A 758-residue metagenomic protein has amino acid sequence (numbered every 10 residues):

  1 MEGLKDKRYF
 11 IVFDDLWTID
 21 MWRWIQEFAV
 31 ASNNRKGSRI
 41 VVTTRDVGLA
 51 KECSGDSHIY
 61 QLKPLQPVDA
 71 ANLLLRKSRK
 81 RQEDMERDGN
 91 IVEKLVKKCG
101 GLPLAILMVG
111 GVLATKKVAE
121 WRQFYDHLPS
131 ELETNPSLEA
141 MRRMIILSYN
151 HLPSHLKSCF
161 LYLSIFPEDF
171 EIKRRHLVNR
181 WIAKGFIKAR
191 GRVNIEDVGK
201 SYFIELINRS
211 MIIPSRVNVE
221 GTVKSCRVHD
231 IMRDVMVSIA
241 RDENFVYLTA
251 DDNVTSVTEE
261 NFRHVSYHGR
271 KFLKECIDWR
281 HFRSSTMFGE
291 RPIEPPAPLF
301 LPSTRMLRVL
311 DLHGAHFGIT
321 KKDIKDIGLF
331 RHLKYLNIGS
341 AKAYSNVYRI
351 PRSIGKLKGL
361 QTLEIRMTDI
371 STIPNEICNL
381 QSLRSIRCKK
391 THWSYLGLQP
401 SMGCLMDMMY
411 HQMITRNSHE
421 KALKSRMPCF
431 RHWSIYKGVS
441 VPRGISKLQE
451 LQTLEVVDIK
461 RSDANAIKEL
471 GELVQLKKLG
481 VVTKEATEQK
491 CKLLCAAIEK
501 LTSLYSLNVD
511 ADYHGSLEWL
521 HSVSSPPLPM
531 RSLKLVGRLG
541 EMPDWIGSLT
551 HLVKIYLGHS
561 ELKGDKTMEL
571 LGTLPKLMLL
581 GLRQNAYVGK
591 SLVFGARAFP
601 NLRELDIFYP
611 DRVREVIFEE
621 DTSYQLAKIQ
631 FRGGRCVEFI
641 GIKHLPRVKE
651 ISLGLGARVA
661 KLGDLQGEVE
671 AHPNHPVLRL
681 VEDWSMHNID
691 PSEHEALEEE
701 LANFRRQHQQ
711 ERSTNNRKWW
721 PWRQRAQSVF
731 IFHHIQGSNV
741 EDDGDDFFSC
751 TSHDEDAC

Functional and structural regions predicted by a protein language model:
M1-L65: A conserved switch/coupling segment of P-loop NTPase cores
M1-V12, K94-K98, V198, Y202: Mid-core helix/loop region of P-loop NTP-binding domains shared across ATPases and GTPases
G3-K5, V30-R35, M85-E86, V112-C159 (+7 more regions): Surface-exposed helical/coil interface segments that assemble multiprotein signaling complexes
G3-L4, Y9-F10, N34, D251-R263 (+5 more regions): Cross-kingdom leucine-rich repeat
W17, T44-A50, G269-F272, P292-I293 (+2 more regions): Short, polar loop motifs at secondary-structure junctions
G37-N90, M108, Q123, A140: Alpha-helical sensor/transducer elements of the RecA-like P-loop NTPase core
N90-G101, S148: A short helix-loop-helix "switch/interaction" segment in the helical subdomain of ASCE P-loop NTPases
C99-M108, P153-S158: The conserved phosphate-sensing helix
